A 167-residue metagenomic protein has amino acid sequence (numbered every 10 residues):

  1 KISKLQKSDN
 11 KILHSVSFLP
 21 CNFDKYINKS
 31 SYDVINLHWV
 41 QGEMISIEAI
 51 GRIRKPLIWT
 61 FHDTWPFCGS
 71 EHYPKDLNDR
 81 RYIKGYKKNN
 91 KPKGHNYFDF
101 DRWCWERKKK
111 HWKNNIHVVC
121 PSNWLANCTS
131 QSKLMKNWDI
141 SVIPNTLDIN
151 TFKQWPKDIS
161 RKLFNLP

Functional and structural regions predicted by a protein language model:
I2-M44, K88-N114: Conserved nucleotide-sugar donor-binding subdomain of glycosyltransferases
V16-D24, I35-I83: An aromatic- and histidine-rich active-site surface loop
G51-R52, W65, L77-V118, K133-L134 (+1 more regions): Membrane-proximal helix-turn-helix segments that form the acceptor-binding/catalytic region of lipid-linked
T60-F61, P121, I143: Generic beta-sheet signal
K108, K153-L166: A short helix/loop element that forms part of the nucleotide-sugar donor recognition site in Leloir-type
N114, V119, N145, N165-P167: Conserved donor-binding/catalytic core segment of Leloir-type glycosyltransferases
W124, T146: Carbohydrate-associated surface elements
N127-Q131, T151: Phosphate- and divalent-cation-binding pockets in alpha/beta enzyme and binding domains that engage nucleotide-derived
